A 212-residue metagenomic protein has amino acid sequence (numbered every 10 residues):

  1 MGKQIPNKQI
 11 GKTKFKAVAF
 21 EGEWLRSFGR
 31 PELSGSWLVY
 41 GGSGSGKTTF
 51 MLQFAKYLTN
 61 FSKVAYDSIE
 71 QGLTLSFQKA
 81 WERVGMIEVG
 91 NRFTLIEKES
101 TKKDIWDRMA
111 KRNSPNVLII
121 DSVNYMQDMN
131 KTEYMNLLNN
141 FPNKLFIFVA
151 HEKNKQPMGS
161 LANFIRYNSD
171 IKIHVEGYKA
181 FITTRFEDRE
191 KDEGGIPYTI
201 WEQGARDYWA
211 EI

Functional and structural regions predicted by a protein language model:
M1-F15: Charged, amphipathic alpha-helical linker segments immediately N-terminal to NTP-binding catalytic cores
F15-E32: Pre-Walker A adenine-sensing motif
L33-K103: Conserved P-loop
S34, F61-S62, P115, N143 (+1 more regions): Short, well-ordered alpha-helix to beta-strand connector turns
S45, G72-L73, K102, V123-M129 (+1 more regions): Short acidic, S/G/P-rich loop/turn micro-motifs used as interaction or catalytic elements
S76-A80, E133-L137, F164-N168: Alpha-helical scaffold elements adjacent to nucleotide-binding pockets in ATP/GTP-utilizing enzyme cores
L95-V149: Phosphate-binding/switch loop-helix module in NTP-utilizing enzymes
N139-I212: Phosphate-binding/switch region of NTP-binding enzymes
